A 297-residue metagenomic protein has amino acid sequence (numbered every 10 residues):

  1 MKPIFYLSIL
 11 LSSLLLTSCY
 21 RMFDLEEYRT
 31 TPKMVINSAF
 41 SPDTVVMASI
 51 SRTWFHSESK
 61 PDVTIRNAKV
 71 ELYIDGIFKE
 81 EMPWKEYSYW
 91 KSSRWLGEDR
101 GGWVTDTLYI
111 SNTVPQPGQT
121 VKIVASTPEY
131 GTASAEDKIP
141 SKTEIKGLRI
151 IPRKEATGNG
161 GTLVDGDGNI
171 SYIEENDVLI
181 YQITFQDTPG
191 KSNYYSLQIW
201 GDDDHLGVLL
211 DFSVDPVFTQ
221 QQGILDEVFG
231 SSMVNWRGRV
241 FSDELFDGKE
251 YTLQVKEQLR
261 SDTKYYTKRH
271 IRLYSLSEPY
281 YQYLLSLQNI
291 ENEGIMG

Functional and structural regions predicted by a protein language model:
M1-E27: Bacterial Sec-dependent N-terminal signal peptides
Y20-G297: A sequence/structural signal for flexible, mid-protein segments enriched in small/helix-disrupting residues
